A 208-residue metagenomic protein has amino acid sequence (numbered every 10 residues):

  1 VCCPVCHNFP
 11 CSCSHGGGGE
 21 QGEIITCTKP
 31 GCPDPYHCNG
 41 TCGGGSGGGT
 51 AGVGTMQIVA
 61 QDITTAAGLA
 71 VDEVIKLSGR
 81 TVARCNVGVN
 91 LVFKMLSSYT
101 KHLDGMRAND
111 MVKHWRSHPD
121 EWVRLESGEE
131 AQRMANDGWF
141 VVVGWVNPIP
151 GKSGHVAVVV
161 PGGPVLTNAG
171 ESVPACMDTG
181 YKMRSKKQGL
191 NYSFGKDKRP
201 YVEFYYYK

Functional and structural regions predicted by a protein language model:
C3, C27: Short cysteine-rich clusters marking metal-coordination/redox-active sites
H7, S14: Cys/His-coordinated zinc-binding microdomains
P10-C11, G31-Y36: Cys/His-rich microdomains that often coordinate metals
G17-E20, G44-T50: Intrinsically disordered, low-complexity regions enriched in glycine and serine
I24-I25, Y36, C42: Hydrophobic/aromatic hotspots within intrinsically disordered, low-complexity regions
G47-M106: N-terminal capping segments
G49-V53, I58, V160-K208: Active-site or metal-binding loop neighborhoods of secreted/extracellular toxin and effector enzymes
L103-K182: ...with weaker cross-activation on analogous glycine-rich loops/strands in unrelated enzymes
